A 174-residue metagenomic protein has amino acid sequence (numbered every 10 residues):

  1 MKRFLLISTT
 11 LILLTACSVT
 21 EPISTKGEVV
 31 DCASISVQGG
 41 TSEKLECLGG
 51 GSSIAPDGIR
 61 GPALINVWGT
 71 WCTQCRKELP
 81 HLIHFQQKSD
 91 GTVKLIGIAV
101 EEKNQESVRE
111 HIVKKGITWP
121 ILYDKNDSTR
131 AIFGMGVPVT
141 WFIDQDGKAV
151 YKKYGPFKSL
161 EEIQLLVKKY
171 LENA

Functional and structural regions predicted by a protein language model:
M1-E46, L160-E162, N173-A174: N-terminal targeting signals for export/organelle localization
L14, E43, V67-W68, H111 (+1 more regions): Conserved hydrophobic/aromatic "anchor" residues that stabilize well-ordered secondary structure elements
L14, G61, T92-V93, T118-W119: A generic structural signal for alpha->beta connector loops
V37-A63: A short beta-strand-turn-helix
I54-R76, L82, L95: Short active-site neighborhood of thiol/selenol oxidoreductases, capturing the structured segment around
N66, K94-I98, P120-Y123, F142: Structural recognition of the beta-strand scaffold that forms the well-ordered cores of secreted hydrolase catalytic
R76-K115, K125-A131: Structural microenvironment flanking redox-active thiols in thiol-disulfide oxidoreductases
E110-I117, D124-L171: Thiol/disulfide oxidoreductase modules built on the thioredoxin-like
